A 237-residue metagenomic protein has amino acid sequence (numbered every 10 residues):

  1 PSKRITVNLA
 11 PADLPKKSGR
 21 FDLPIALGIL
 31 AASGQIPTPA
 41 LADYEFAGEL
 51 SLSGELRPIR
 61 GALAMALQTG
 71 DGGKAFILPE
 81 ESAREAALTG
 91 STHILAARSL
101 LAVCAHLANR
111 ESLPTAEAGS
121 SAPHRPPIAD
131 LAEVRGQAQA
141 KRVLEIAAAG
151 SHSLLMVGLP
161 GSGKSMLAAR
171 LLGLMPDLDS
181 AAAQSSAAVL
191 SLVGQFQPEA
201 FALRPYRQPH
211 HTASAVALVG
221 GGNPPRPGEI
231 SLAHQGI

Functional and structural regions predicted by a protein language model:
P1-A169: Peripheral, non-AAA+ core regions of ATP-driven protein-machinery
L30, C104, L172, Q184-A188 (+1 more regions): Conserved protein kinase catalytic domain
E49, S91, S180, A215 (+1 more regions): ATP/adenylate-binding site constellation spanning eukaryotic-like Ser/Thr protein kinases, ABC-transporter
S51, N223-P224, I237: Catalytic acidic motif of RecA-like/P-loop NTPases
E111-I146, G150, S180-S231: P-loop NTPase nucleotide-binding/switch module
H152-S153, H234-I237: Loop/turn-to-beta-strand initiation segments
L155-P198: Walker A/P-loop
